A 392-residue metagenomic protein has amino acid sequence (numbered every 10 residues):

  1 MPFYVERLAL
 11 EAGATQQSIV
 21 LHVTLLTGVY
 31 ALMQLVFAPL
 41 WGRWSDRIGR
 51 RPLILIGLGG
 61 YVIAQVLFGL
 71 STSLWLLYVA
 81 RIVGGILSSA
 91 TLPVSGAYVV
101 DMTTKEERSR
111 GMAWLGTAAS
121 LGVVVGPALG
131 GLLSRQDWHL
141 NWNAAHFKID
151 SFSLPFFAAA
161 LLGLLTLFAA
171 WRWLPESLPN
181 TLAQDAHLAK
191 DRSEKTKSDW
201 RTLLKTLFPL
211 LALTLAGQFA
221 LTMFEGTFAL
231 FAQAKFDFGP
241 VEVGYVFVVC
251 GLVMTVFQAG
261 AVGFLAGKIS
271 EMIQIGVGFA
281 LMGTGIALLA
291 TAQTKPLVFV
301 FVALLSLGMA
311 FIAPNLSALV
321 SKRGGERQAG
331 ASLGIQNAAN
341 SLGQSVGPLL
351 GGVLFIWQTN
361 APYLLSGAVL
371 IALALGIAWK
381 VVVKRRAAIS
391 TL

Functional and structural regions predicted by a protein language model:
M1-V20, G226-E242: Short amphipathic helix-loop junctions that connect adjacent transmembrane helices in Major Facilitator Superfamily/SLC
L35-T72: Conserved MFS/SLC helix-loop-helix module at the cytosolic interface between two early adjacent transmembrane helices
V36-G49, F257-E271, F355: Helix-to-loop junctions at the C-terminal end of transmembrane segments in multipass secondary transporters
G49, L70-W75, L87, D237 (+1 more regions): Helix-breaking motifs and short loop linkers at transmembrane-helix boundaries and internal kinks in secondary membrane
A90-T104, F311-G324: Intracellular juxtamembrane helix-capping segments at the cytosolic ends of symmetry-related transmembrane helices
A160-A183, G376-V381: C-terminal membrane-cytosol helix-exit motif in multi-pass small-molecule transporters
P175-A216: Juxtamembrane intracellular "pre-TM" segments in multi-pass secondary transporters
F257, S270-L316: C-terminal transmembrane helical hairpin of 12-TM major facilitator-type secondary transporters
